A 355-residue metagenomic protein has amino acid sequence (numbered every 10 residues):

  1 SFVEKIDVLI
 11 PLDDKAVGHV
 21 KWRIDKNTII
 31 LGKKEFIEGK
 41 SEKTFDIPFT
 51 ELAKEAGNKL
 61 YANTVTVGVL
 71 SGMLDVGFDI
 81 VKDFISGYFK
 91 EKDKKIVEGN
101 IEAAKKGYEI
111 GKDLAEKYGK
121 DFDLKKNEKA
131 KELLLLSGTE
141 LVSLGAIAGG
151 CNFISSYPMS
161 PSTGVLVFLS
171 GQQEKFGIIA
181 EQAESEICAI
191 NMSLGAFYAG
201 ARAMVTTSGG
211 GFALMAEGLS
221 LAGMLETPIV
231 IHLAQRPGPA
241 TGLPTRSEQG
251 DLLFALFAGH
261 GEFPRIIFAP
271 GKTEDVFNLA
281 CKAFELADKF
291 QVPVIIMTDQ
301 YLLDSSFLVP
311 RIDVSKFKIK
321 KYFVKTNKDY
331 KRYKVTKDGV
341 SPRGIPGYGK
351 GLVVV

Functional and structural regions predicted by a protein language model:
S1-G149, F153-S155: Active-site cofactor/cluster-binding pocket
S1-V17, K21, F153, S160-A255 (+1 more regions): Thiamine diphosphate
L31-K33, I47, T206, H232-A234 (+1 more regions): Generic beta-sheet signal
F36-K40, G171-E174, F254-G261: Short, conserved catalytic or adaptor-binding loops enriched in Gly and charged residues
K40-E42, P239-T245, S305: Glycine-rich, charge-decorated loop segments at or immediately adjacent to ligand/cofactor-binding or catalytic sites
F45-A53, D123-A130, G171-A180, A199-A203 (+1 more regions): Glycine/charged-rich beta-loop-alpha catalytic/anionic-binding loops adjacent to active sites
D83-I85, G145-G149, Y198, F257-P264: Short acidic (Asp/Glu) and glycine-rich catalytic loops that position anionic groups and cofactors
L135-T139, S143, I147, L279 (+1 more regions): Flexible, low-complexity linker and terminal segments
